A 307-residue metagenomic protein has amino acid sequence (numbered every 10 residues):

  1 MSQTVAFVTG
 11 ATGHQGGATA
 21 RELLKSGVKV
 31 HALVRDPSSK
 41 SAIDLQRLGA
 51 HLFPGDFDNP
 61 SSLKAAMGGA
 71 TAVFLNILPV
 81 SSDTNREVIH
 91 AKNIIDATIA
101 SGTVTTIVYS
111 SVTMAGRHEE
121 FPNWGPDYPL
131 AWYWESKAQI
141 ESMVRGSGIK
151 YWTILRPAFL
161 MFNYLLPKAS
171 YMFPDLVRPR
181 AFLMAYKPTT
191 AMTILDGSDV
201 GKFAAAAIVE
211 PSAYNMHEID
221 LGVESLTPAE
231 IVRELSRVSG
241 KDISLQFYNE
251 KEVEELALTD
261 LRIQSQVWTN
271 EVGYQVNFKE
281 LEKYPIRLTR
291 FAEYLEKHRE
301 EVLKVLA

Functional and structural regions predicted by a protein language model:
M1-T4, V305-A307: Basic/polar N-terminal segments that are highly enriched at the extreme N-terminus, encompassing both cleavable
S2-I43, D58-S61, L78-I89, A97-T106 (+2 more regions): Oxidoreductase cofactor-interface core, primarily capturing Rossmann-like NAD(P)-dependent enzymes
H31, H51-F53, L155, S244-Y248: General small-molecule cofactor/ligand-binding pocket signal
I43-A70: Conserved Rossmann-fold cofactor-binding substructure of NAD(P)-dependent oxidoreductases
M67, T71-F74, V108: N-terminal Rossmann-like NAD(P) cofactor-binding module of classical short-chain dehydrogenase/reductase
G69, A206, R237, K297-E300: Residues within well-ordered alpha-helical secondary structure of globular protein domains
Y214, S239, N249-A307: A hydrophobic C-terminal alpha-helical subdomain
